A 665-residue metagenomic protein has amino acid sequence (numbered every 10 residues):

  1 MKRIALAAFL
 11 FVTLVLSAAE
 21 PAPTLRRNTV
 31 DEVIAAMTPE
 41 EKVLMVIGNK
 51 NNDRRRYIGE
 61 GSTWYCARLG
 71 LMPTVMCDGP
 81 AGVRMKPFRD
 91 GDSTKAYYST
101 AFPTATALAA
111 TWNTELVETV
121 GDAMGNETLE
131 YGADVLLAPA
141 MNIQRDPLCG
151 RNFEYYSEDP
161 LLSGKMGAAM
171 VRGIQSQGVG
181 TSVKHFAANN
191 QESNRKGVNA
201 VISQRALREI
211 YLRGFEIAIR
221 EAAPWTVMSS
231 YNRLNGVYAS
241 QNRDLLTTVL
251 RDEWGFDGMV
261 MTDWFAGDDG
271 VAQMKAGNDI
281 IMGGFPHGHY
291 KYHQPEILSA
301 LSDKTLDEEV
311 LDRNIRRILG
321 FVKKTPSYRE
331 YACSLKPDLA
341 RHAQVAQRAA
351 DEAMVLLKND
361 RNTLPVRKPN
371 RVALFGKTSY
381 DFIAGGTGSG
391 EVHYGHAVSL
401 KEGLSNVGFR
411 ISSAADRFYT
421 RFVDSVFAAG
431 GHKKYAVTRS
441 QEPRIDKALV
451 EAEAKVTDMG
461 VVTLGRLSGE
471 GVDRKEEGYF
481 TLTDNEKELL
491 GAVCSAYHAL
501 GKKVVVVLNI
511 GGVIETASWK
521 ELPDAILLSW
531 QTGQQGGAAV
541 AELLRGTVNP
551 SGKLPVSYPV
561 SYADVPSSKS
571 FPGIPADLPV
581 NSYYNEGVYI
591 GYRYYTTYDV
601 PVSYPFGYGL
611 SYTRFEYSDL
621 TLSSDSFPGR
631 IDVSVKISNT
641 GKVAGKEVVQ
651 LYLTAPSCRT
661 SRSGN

Functional and structural regions predicted by a protein language model:
M1-T24: Bacterial Sec-dependent N-terminal signal peptides
S17-N665: Glycoside hydrolase catalytic-domain context in secreted enzymes
